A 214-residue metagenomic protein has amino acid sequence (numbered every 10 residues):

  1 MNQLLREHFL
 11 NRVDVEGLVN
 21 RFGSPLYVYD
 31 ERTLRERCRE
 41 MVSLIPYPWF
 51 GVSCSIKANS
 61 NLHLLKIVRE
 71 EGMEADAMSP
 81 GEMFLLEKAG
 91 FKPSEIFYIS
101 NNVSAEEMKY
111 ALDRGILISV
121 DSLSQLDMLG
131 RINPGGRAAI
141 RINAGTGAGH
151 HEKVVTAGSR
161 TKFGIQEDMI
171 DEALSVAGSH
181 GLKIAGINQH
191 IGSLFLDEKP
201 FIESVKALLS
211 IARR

Functional and structural regions predicted by a protein language model:
M1-I118, L123-R131, G135-G136, A177-I184 (+2 more regions): A charged N-terminal "starter" segment
F97, A139-R141, N188-H190: Conserved beta-strand segments that form the floor/walls of ligand-binding pockets within enzyme and binding domains
G135-G147: Glycine-rich, aromatic-flanked loop segments that form ligand/cofactor-binding clefts across common enzyme folds
A144-R214: Active-site loop/helix belt of alpha/beta enzymes
